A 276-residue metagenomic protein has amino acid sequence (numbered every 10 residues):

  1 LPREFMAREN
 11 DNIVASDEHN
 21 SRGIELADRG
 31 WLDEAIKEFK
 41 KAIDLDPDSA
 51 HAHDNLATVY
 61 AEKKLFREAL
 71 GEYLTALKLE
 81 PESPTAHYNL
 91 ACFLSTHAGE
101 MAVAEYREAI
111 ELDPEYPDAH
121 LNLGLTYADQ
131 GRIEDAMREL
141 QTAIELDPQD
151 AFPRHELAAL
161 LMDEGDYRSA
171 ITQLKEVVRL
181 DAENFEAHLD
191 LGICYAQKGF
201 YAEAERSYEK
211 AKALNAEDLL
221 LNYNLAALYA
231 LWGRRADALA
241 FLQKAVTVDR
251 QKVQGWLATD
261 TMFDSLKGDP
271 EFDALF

Functional and structural regions predicted by a protein language model:
P2-E18: TPR-adjacent "capping" and linker segments in tetratricopeptide-repeat scaffold/adaptor proteins
V14, D48, E82, E115 (+4 more regions): Short coil loop/turn residues that delineate tetratricopeptide repeat
D17-D28, H51-E62, T85-S95, D118-D129 (+3 more regions): Conserved alpha-helical positions within TPR/SEL1-like repeat arrays
D28-K41, E62-T75, L94-E108, A128-T142 (+3 more regions): Structural signature of tandem alpha-helical TPR/SEL1-like repeats, specifically the intra-repeat loop/turn
G165-R168, T172, R179, E183-F276: Alpha-helical protein-protein interaction modules
